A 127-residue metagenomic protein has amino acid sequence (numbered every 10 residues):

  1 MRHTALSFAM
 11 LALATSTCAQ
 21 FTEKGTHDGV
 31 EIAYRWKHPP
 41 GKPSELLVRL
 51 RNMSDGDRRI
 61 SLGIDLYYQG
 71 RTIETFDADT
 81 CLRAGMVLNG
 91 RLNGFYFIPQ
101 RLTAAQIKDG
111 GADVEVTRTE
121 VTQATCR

Functional and structural regions predicted by a protein language model:
M1-T4: Positively charged n-region of N-terminal signal peptides that target proteins for export
A14-T17: N-terminal signal peptide c-region/cleavage motif recognized by signal peptidases
Q20-E45: Low-complexity, acidic Ser/Thr/Pro/Gly-rich terminal tails and inter-domain linkers that flank the onset of structured
P43-L47, R59, V87-N89: Intrinsic-disorder/low-complexity, polar/charged segments enriched in Ser/Thr/Lys/Arg/Asp/Glu/Gln
L50-G56: Asparagine-centered strand-capping/turn motif at beta-strand->loop junctions
D57-I64: Short, hydrophobic/aromatic beta-strand segments
Q69-Q106: Intrinsically disordered, low-complexity Pro/Gly/Ser/Thr-rich segments with frequent PxxP/GP/PP motifs and embedded
N93-R127: Terminal connector regions
